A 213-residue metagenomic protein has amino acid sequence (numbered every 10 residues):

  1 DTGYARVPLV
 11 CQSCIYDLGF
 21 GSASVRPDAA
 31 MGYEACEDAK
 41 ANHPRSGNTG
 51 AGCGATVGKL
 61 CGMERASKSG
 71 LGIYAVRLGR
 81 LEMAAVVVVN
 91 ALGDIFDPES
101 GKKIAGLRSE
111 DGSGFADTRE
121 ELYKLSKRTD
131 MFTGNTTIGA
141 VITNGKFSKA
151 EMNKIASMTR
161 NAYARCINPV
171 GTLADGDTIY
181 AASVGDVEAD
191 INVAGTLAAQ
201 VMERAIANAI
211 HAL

Functional and structural regions predicted by a protein language model:
D1-L213: A structural signal for small-residue-enriched, beta-sheet-centric alpha/beta enzyme cores and oligomeric scaffold folds
